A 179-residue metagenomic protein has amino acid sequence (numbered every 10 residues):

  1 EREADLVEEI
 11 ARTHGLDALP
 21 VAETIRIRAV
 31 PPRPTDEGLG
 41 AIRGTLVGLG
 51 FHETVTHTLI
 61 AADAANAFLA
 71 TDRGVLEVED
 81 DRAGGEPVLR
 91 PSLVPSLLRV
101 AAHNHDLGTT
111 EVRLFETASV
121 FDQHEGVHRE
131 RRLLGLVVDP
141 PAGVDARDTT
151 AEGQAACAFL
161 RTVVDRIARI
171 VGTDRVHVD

Functional and structural regions predicted by a protein language model:
E1-D179: Extended beta-strand-rich architecture
